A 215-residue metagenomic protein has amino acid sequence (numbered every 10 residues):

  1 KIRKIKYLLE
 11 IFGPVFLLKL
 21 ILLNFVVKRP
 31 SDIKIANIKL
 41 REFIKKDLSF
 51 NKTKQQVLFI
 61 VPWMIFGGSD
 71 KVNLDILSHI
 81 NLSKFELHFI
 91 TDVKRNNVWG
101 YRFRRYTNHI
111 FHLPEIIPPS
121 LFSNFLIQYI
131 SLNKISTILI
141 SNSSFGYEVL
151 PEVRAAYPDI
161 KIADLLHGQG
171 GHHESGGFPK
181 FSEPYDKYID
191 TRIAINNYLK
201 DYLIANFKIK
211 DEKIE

Functional and structural regions predicted by a protein language model:
K1-Q56, R105: Non-catalytic membrane-proximal stalk/linker segments that position and tether the catalytic domains
E10, I127-G146: Short N-terminal targeting/anchoring amphipathic segment
I33-N37, N142-S144, N196-Y198: Helix N-cap/beta->alpha junction signal
I60-L74: A short, glycine/small-residue-rich beta-strand->loop->alpha-helix junction that serves as a flexible
L82, V153-D159, S182-Y188, I209: Short, conserved loop/helix-junction motifs that constitute active-site signature segments in enzyme catalytic cores
I90-L121: Conserved nucleotide-sugar phosphate-binding/catalytic loop shared by glycosyltransferases and other
E115-P118, S144-Y147, I160-G177, T191: A short, histidine- and acid-enriched strand-loop-helix "catalytic/donor-clamping" loop that lines the nucleotide-sugar
S175-G176, K180, Y188-I214: A short, active-site helix/loop in glycosyltransferases that binds the activated sugar's phosphate group
